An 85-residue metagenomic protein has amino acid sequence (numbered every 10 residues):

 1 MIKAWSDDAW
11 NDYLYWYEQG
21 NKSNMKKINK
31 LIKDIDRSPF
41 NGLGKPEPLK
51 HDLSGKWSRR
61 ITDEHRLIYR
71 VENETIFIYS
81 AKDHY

Functional and structural regions predicted by a protein language model:
I2-K26, K30, L43, K50 (+2 more regions): Enriched for short, Lys/Arg-rich terminal
R37-F40: Generic structural signal for secondary-structure transition and capping sites
